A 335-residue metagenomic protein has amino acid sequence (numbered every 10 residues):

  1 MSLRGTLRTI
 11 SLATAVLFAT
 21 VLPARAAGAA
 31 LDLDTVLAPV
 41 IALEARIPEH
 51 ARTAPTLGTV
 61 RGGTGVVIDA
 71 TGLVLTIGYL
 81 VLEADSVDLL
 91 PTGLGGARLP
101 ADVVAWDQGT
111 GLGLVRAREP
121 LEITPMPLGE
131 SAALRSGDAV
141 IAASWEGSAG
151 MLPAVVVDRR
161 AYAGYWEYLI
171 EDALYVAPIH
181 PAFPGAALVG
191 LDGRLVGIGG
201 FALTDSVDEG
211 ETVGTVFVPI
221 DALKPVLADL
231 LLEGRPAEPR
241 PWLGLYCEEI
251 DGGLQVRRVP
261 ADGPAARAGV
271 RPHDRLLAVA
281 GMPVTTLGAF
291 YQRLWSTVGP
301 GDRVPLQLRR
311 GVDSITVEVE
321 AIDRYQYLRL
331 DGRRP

Functional and structural regions predicted by a protein language model:
I10-V21: Bacterial N-terminal signal peptides
A27-L31, H50-I77, A97-P100, P125-P127 (+3 more regions): A conserved glycine-rich beta-strand in the N-terminal activation segment of trypsin-fold
G28-T35, I123, A149, L191 (+3 more regions): C-terminal cap/linker of serine protease catalytic domains
P39-I47, A51-A54, G58, A117-P125 (+4 more regions): Active-site region of chymotrypsin-like
P48-H50, D69-M151, A173, P178 (+6 more regions): Conserved active-site neighborhood of the chymotrypsin/trypsin-like protease fold
G65-V67, A101-V103, V156, V256: Conserved hydrophobic positions within beta-strands
V74-G78, D192, V196, A265-G288: Conserved PDZ fold ligand-binding element
D102, A228-R235, A266-R271, L277-V279 (+1 more regions): PDZ-domain C-terminal substructure recognizer with occasional recognition of PDZ-binding tails
